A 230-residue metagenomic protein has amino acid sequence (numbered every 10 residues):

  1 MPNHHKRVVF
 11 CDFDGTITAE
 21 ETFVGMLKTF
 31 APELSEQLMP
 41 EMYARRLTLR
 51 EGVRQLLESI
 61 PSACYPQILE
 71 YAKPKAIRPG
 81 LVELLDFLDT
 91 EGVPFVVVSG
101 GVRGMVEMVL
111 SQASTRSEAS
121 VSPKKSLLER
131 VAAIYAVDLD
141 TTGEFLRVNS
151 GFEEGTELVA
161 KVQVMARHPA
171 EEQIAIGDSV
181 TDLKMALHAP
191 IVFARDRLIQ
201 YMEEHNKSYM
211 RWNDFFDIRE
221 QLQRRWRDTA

Functional and structural regions predicted by a protein language model:
P2-S114, V131-A136: Alpha-helical substrate-recognition element adjacent to the catalytic core
A72, S122-P123: N-terminal functional modules and adjacent low-complexity/disordered segments of proteins
G80-D86, T90-P94, G101-R116, P123-A230: C-terminal cap/substrate-recognition subdomain and adjoining C-terminal extension of metal-dependent phosphatase-like
